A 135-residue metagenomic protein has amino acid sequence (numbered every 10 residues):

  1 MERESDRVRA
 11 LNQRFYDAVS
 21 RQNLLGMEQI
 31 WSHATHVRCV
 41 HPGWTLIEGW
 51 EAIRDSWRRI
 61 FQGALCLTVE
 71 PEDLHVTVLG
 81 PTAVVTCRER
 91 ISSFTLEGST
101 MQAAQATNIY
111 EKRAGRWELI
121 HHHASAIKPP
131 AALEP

Functional and structural regions predicted by a protein language model:
M1-S32, H36-P135: A beta-strand edge to alpha-helix "cap/lid" segment located at domain peripheries
